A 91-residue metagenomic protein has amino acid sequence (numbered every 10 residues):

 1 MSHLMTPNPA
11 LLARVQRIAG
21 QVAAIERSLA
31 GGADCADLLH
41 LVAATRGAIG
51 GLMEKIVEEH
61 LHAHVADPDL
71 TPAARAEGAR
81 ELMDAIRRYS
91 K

Functional and structural regions predicted by a protein language model:
M1-K91: Solvent-exposed interaction patches of small proteins and small membrane subunits
